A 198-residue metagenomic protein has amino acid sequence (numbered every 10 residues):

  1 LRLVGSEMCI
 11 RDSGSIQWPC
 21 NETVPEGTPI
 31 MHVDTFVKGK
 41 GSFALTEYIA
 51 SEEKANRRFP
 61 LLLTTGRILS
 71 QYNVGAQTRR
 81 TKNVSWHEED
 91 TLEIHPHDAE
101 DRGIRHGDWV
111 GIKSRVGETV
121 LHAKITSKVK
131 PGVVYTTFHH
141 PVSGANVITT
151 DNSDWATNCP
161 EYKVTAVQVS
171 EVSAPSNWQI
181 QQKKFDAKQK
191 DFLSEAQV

Functional and structural regions predicted by a protein language model:
L1-G5, C9-I10: Single conserved hydrophobic/aromatic residue that forms the stacking wall/gate of nucleotide- or nucleobase-binding
E22, D34, L62, W109-G111 (+1 more regions): Residue-level detector of beta-strand face positions
T23, F36-V37, Y48-A50, G66-S70 (+5 more regions): Short, glycine-/Ser/Thr-/acidic-enriched flexible segments
H32, A76-K113, L121-E161: Short beta-strand-centered segments at strand-helix junctions
D34-V84, P96: Non-catalytic terminal/interface segments that mediate subunit docking, oligomerization, and allosteric communication
L61, T119-L121: Short beta-strand segments
E100-D101, S143-V198: N-terminal export/assembly segments and adjacent metallocofactor-ligating motifs of anaerobic energy-metabolism
I112-V116, E171: Short acidic, glycine-rich loop/turn motifs
